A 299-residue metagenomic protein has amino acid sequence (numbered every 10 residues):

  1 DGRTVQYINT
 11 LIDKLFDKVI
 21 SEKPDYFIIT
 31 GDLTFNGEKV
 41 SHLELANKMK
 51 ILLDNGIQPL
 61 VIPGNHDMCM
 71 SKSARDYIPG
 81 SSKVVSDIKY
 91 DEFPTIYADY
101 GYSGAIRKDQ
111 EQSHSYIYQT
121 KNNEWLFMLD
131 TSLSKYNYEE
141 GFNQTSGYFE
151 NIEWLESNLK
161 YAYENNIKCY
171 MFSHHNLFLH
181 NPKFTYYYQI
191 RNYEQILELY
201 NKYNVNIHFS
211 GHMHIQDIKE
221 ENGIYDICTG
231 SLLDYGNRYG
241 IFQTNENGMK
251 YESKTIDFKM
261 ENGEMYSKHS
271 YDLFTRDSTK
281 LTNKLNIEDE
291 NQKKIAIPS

Functional and structural regions predicted by a protein language model:
D1, N123-N137, F172, Y225-G230 (+1 more regions): Active-site-proximal beta-strand elements of phosphoester/diester hydrolases
D1-K39: N-terminal active-site segment of His-dependent metallophosphoesterases
D1-T10, G37, D76-S81, K135-F149 (+2 more regions): Acidic/histidine-rich helix-loop elements that form or flank divalent-metal/phosphate-binding sites at the catalytic
T10-L15, Q110-Y116, L155-N158, N192-Q195: Alpha-helical scaffolding within the catalytic cores of extracellular/periplasmic polymer-degrading hydrolases
I20-Y26, Q58, W125-M128, E139-Y225: His/acidic metal-ligating clusters that form di-metal
D32, G64-N65, H174, H212: Active-site glycine-centered loops adjacent to acidic/histidine catalytic or metal-binding residues that shape
E44-W154, I241: Extended active-site neighborhood of metal-dependent phosphoesterases/phosphodiesterases
N245-S299: A short C-terminal boundary segment appended to hydrolase-like catalytic domains
